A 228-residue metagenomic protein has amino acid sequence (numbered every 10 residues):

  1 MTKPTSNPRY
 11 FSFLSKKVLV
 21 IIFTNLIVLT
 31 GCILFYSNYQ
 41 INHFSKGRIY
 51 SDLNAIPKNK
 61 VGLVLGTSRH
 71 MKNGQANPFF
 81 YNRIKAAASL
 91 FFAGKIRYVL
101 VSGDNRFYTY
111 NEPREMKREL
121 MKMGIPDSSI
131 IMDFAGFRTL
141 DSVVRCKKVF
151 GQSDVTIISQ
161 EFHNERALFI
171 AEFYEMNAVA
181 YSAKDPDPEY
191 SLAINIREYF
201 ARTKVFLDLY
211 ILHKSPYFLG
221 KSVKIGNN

Functional and structural regions predicted by a protein language model:
T2-I56, F218-K224: N-terminal membrane-anchoring alpha-helices
T2-P4, N38-N195: A structural signal for short, hydrophobic/glycine-enriched beta-strand patches
F23-T24, L90, L209-I211: Enrichment for repetitive, rod-forming helical segments
R106-N111, A178-S182, A201-D208, K224-N228: A general structural signal for short secondary-structure boundary/capping elements
D187-Y190, Y210-N228: Charged, glycine-interspersed solvent-exposed loop segments at helix/strand-loop junctions that cap or gate access
N195-K214, F218: A transmembrane-helix-recognition feature enriched in membrane-embedded lipid enzymes and envelope glyco-/phospholipid
